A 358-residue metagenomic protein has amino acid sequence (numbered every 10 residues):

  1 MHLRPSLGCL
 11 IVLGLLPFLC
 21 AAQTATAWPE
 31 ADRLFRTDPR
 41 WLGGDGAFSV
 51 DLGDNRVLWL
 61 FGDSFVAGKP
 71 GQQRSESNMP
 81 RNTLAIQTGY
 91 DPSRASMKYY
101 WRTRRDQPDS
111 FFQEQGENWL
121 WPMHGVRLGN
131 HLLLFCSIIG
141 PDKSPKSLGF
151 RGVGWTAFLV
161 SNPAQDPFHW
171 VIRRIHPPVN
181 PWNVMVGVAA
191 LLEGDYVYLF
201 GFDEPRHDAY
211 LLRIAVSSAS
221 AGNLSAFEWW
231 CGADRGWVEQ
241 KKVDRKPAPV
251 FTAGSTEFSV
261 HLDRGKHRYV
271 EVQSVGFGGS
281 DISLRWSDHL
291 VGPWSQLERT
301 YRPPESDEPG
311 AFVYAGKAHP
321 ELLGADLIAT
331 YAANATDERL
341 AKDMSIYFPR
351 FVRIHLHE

Functional and structural regions predicted by a protein language model:
M1-C9: Bacterial N-terminal signal peptides that target proteins for export
H2-L3, G14, R105, A318: Compositionally biased, intrinsically disordered/low-complexity regions enriched for serine, proline and threonine
G8-F18: Bacterial N-terminal signal peptides
Q23-L42, D51-N118, R127-P181, G194-A253 (+3 more regions): Beta-rich carbohydrate-recognition and catalytic domains
D45-F48, S110, E114-V126, V186-A190 (+2 more regions): Beta-propeller and closely related beta-sheet repeat lectin domains
